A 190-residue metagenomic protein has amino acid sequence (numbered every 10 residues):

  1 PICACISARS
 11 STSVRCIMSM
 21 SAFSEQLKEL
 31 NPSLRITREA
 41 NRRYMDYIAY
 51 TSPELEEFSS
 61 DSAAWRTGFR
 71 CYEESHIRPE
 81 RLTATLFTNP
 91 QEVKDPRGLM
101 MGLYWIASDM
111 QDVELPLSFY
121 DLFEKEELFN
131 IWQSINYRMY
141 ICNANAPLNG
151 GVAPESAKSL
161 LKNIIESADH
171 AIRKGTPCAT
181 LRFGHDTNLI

Functional and structural regions predicted by a protein language model:
P1-S7, S11-I190: Signature for phosphate-centric chemistry
